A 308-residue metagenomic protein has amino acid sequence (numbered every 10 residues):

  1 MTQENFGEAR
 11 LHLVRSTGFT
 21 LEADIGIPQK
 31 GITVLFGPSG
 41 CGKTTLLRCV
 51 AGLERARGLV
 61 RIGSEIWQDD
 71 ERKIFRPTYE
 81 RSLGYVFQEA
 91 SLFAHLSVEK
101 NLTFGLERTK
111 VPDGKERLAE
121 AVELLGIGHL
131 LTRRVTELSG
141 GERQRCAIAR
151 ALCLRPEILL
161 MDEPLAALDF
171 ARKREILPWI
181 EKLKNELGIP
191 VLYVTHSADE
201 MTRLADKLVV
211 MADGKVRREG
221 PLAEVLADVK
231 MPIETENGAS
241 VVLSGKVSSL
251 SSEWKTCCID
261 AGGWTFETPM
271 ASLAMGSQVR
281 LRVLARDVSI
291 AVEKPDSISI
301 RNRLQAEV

Functional and structural regions predicted by a protein language model:
E65-D70, D113-L130, E181-K182: Conserved ABC ATPase "signature" region
W67-G84, R108, K115: ABC ATPase NBD coupling module
R134-L138, E142: Conserved ABC ATPase signature
C153-E157: A short, proline-enriched helix->beta-strand linker immediately N-terminal to the Walker B motif in ABC-type P-loop
L159-E163: Catalytic Walker B motif of ABC-type/P-loop ATPase nucleotide-binding domains
N185, T195-W264, R286: Internal alpha/beta loop-helix hairpins
T265-V308: Glycine/charge-rich catalytic "coupling/switch" loops of P-loop NTPases
